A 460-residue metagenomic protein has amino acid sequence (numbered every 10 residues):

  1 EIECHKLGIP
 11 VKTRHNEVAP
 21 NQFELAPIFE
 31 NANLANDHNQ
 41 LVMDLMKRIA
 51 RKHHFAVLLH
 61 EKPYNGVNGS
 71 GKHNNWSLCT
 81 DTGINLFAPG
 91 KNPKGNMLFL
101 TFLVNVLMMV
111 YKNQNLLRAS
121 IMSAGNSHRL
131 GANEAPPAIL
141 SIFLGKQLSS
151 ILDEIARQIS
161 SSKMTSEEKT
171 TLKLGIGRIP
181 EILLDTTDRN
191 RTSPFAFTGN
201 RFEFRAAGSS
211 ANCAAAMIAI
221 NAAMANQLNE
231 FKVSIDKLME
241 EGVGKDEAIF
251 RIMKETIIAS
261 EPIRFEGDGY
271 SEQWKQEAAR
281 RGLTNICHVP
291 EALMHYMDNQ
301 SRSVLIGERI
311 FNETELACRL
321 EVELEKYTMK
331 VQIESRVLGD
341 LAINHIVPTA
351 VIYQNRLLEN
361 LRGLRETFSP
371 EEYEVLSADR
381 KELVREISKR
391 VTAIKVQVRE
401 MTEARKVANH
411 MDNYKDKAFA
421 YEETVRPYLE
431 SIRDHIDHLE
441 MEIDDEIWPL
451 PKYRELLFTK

Functional and structural regions predicted by a protein language model:
E1: Contiguous, non-catalytic segments that form substrate-binding/exosite surfaces or channel walls
C4-H15, A19, E24-V322: Active-site capping/gating regions of soluble enzymes
M253-K460: C-terminal amphipathic alpha-helical interaction region
